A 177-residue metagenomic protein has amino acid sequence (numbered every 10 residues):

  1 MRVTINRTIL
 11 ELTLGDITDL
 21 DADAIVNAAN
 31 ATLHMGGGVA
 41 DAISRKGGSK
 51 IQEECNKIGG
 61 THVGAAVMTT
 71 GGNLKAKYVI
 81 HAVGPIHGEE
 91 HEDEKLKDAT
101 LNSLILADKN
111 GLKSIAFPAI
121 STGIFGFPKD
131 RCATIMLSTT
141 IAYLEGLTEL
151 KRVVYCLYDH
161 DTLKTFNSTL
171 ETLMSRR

Functional and structural regions predicted by a protein language model:
M1-R177: Macrodomain-like recognition of ADP-ribose-binding/processing modules
